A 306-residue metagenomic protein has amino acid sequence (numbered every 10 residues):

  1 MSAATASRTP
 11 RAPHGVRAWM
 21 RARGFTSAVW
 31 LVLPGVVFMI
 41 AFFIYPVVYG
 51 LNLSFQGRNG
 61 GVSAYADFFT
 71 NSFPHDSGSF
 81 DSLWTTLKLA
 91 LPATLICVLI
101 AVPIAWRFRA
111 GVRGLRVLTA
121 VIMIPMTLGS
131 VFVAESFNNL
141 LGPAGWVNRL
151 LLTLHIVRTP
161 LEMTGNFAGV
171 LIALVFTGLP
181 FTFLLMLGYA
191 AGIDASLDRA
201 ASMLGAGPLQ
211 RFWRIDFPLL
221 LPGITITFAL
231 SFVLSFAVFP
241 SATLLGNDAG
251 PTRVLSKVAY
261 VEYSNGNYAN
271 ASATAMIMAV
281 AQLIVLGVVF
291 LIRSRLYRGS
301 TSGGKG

Functional and structural regions predicted by a protein language model:
M1-Y49, R107, R116-I122: N-terminal signal-anchor/first transmembrane alpha helix
S2-T5, H14, W19, I104 (+5 more regions): C-terminal transmembrane helix and the adjacent membrane-cytosol boundary/short C-terminal tail of inner/organellar
V16-M20, P92-M123, E135, N139 (+1 more regions): Transmembrane-helix boundary motif in ABC transporter permease subunits
R17-R21, A134-V175, L209, A242-A249: Membrane-interfacial helix termini and adjacent extracytoplasmic/periplasmic loops of multi-pass transporters
R23-S27, N59-V62, D67-P74, F236 (+1 more regions): Interhelical loop and adjacent transmembrane-helix boundary motif in polytopic membrane transport permeases
L33-V37, A41, I124, F176 (+4 more regions): Transmembrane alpha-helices
V37, I44-F55, L95, L99-P103 (+8 more regions): Membrane-embedded alpha-helices of multi-pass transport/permease systems
G50-L95, S264-G266: Periplasmic/extracellular loop-to-transmembrane helix junction in inner-membrane transport proteins
